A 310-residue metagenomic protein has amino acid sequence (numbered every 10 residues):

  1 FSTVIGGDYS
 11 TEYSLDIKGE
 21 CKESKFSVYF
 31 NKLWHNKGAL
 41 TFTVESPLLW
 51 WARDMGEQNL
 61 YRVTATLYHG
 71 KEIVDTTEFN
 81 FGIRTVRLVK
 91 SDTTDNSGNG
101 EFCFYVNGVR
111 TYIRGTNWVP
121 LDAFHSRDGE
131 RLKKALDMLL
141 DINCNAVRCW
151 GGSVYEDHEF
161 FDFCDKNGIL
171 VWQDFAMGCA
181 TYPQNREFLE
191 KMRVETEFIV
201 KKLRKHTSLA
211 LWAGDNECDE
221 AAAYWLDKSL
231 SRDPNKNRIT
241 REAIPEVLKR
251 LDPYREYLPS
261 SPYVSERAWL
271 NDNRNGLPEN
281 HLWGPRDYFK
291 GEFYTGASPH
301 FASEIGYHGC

Functional and structural regions predicted by a protein language model:
F1-A146, K166, R274-N275, S298: Secreted/periplasmic carbohydrate-active enzymes, especially glycoside hydrolases
C149-K166, L170-C310: Substrate-binding/catalytic cleft of secreted carbohydrate-active enzymes, primarily glycoside hydrolases
